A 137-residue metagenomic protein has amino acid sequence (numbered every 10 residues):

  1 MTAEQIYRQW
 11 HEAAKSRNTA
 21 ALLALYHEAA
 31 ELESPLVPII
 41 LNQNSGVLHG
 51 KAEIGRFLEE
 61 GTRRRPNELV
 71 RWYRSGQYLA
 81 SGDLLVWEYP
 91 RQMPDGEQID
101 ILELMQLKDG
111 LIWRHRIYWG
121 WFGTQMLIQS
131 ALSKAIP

Functional and structural regions predicted by a protein language model:
M1-E28, L132-P137: Short, low-complexity N-terminal intrinsically disordered segments enriched in polar/charged residues
T2, E59-P137: A beta-strand edge to alpha-helix "cap/lid" segment located at domain peripheries
I6, N18, F57-L58, I101: Hydrophobic alpha-helical segments typical of transmembrane helices and their membrane-interface/capping positions
H11, L48-K51, D95: N-terminal/domain-start segments enriched in small and hydrophobic, helix-friendly residues, covering either
A13-R17, Y26, A30-P38, V86-E88: N-terminal, helix-rich and Lys/Arg-enriched segments in bacterial and organellar proteins
A20, E53, W113: Short, flexible micro-motifs
H27-Y78: A solvent-exposed, acidic/Ser-Thr-rich amphipathic alpha-helical stretch
